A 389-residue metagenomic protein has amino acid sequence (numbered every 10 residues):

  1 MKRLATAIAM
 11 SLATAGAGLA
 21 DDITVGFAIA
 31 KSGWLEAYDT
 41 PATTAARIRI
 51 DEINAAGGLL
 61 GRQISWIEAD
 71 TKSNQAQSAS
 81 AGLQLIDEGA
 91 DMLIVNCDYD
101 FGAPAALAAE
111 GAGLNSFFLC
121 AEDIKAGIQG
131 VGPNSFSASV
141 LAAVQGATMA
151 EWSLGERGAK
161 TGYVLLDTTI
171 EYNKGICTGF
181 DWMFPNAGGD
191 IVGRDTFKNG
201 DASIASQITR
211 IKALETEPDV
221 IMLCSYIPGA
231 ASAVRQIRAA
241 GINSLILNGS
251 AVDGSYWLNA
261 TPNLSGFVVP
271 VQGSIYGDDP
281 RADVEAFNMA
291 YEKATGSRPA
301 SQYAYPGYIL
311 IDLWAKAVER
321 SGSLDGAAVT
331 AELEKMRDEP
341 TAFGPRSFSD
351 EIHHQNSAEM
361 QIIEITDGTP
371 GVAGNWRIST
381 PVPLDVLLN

Functional and structural regions predicted by a protein language model:
I23, S265, R337-N389: Solvent-exposed, acidic/polar segments of extracytosolic/periplasmic ligand-binding ectodomains
G26-R47, A69-A76, D98-D100, L165-G175 (+2 more regions): Extracytoplasmic "Venus flytrap"
K31, N134-N199, W314: An alpha-beta-alpha
A37-T44, G57-A126, A138, F197-A202 (+2 more regions): Beta-alpha junction/loop-to-helix N-cap segments that form part of ligand/metal-binding clefts
S78, A138-G162, S203-S206, A230-A231 (+3 more regions): Hydrophobic alpha-helical segments within soluble ligand-binding/sensing domains
L85-C97, S116-L119, Y163-L166, E215-I227 (+3 more regions): Periplasmic-binding protein-like
A108-A112, C177-Q272: Extracellular/periplasmic bilobed ligand-binding domains
V234-Y308, E319, W376-L388: Extracellular/periplasmic periplasmic-binding protein-like sensory domains
